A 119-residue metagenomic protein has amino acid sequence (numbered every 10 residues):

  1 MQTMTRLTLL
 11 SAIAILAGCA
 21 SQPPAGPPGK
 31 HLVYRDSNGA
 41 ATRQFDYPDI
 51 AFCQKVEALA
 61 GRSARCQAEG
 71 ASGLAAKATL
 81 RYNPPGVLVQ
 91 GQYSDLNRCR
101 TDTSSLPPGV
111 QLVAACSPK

Functional and structural regions predicted by a protein language model:
M1-T8: Bacterial N-terminal signal peptides that target proteins for export
I15-G18: C-terminal motif of bacterial Sec signal peptides marking the signal peptidase cleavage site
A20-Q22: Bacterial signal peptide processing site
P24-N38, L74-P84: A short beta-strand micro-motif
G39-D46, P85-Q90: Second-shell loop/turn segments in exported
Y47-S63, Y93-A114: A short, charged, amphipathic alpha-helix used as a generic interaction element across diverse proteins
G70-S104: Short, solvent-exposed interaction modules
S117-K119: Short, solvent-exposed mixed-charge patches
